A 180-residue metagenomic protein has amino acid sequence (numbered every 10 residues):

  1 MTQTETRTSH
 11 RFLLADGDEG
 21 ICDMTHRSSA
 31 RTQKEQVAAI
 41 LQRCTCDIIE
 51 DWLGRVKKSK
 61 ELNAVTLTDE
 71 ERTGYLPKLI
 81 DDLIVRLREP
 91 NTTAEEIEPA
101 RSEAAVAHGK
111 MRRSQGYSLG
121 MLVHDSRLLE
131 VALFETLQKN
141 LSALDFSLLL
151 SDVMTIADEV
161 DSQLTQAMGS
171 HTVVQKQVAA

Functional and structural regions predicted by a protein language model:
Q3-R7: Charged/polar low-complexity intrinsically disordered segments
S9-Q42, E50, E95-A180: Long, amphipathic alpha-helical coupling/dimerization segments that relay conformational signals between
D47, D51-R86: N-terminal interaction modules that seed assembly of large macromolecular complexes
P90-N91: PEST-like low-complexity, intrinsically disordered acidic/proline/serine-rich tracts that flank trafficking/processing
